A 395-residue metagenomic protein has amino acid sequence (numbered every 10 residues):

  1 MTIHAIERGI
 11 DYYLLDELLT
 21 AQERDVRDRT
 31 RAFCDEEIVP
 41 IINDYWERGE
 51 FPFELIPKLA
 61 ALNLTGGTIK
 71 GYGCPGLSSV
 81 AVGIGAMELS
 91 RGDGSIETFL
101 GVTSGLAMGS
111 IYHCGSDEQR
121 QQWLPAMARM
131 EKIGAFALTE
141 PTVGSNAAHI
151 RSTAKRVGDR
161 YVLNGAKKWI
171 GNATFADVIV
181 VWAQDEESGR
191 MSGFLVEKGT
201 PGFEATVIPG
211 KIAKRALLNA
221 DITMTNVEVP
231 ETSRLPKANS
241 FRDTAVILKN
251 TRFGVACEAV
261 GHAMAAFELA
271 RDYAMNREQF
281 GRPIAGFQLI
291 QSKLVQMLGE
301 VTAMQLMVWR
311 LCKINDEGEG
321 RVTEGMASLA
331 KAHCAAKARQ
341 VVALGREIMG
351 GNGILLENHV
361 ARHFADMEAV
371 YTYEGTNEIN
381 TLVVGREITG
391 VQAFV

Functional and structural regions predicted by a protein language model:
M1-D93, V102, C114-Q119, A126 (+4 more regions): Alpha-helical interface subdomain recognition
T98-E118, G144: N-terminal glycine-rich flavin-associated loop
M127, T142-S145, W169-N172, Q184-D185 (+1 more regions): Short Gly/Pro-enriched turn/cap motifs at secondary-structure boundaries
M130-L138: A short, Trp-centered hydrophobic/proline-enriched beta-strand micro-motif
S145-N146, Y161: Hydrophobic, small-residue-rich alpha-helical packing segments that form membrane-like cores
H149, G199-P230: Flexible, small-/acidic-enriched active-site or ligand-binding loops
R160, N164-A205: A short core secondary-structure module
T225-D243: Long, acidic (Asp/Glu-rich), low-complexity accessory segments flanking structured domains
